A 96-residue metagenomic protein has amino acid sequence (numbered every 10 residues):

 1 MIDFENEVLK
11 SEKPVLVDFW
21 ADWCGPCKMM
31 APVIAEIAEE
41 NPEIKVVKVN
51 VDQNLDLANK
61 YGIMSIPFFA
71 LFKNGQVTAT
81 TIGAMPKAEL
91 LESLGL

Functional and structural regions predicted by a protein language model:
M1-K10, K45: N-terminal "domain-start" segment that seeds a small globular fold
F4, V17, I34, N50 (+1 more regions): Residue-level signature of catalytic and energy-coupling elements of molecular machines, predominantly ATP/GTP-dependent
E12-K13, F19-W23, S65: Short pre-active-site segment immediately N-terminal to redox-active cysteine/selenocysteine motifs in thiol-based
E12-P14, A31-V49, Q53-L55: Conserved helix-turn-beta segment immediately C-terminal to the redox Cys motif in thioredoxin-like folds
F19-V33: Conserved redox-active cysteine motifs that mediate thiol-disulfide chemistry, especially di-cysteine Cys-X(1-2)-Cys
A70-L96: Non-catalytic, surface beta->alpha helical segment in thiol-disulfide oxidoreductase systems
